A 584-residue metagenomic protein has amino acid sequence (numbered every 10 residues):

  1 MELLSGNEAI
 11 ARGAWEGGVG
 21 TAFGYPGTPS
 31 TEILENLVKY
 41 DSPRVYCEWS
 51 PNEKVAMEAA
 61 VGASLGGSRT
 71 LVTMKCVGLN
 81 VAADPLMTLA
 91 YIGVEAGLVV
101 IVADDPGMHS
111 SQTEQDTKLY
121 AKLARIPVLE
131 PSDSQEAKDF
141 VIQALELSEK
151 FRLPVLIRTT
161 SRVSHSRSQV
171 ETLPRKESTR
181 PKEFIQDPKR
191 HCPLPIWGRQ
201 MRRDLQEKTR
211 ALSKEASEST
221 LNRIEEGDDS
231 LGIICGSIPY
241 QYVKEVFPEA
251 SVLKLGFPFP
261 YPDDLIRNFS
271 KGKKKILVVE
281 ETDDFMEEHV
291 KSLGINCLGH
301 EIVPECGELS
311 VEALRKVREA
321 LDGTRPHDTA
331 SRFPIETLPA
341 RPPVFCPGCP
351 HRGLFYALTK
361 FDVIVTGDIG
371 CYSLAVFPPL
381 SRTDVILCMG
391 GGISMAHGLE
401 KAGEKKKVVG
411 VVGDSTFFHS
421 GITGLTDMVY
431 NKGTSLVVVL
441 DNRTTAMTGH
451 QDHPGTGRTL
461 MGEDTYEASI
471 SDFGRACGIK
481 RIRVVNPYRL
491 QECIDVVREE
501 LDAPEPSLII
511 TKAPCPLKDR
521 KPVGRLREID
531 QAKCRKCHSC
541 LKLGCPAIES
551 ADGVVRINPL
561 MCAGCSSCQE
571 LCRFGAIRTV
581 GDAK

Functional and structural regions predicted by a protein language model:
M1-A11, G17, P131-F345, P350-H351 (+5 more regions): Flexible, low-complexity linker and terminal segments
M1-S134, E226-G227, S292-K406: Thiamine diphosphate
I33-N36, A59-V61, A82-L86, M108-Q115 (+15 more regions): Short acidic, glycine/serine/threonine-rich loops at helix termini
N36-P43, V243-L253, D472-G478: Short helix-loop-beta junction
S42-S50, I92-A103, R180-R190, K432-R443 (+2 more regions): A glycine-rich helix N-cap at a beta->alpha junction
D105-P154, T160, P188, C192 (+3 more regions): Conserved thiamine diphosphate
S110, V376-I510, P516, R520-P522: Thiamine diphosphate
